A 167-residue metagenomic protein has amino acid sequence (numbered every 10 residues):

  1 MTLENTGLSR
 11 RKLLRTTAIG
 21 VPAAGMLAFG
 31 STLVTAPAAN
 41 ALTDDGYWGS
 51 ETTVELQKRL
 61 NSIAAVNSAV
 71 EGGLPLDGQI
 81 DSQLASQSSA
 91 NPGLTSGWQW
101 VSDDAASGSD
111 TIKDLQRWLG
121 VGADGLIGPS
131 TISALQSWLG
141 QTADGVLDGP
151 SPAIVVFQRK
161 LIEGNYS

Functional and structural regions predicted by a protein language model:
T2-S167: Cell-envelope/ECM-targeting effectors and their regulatory/trafficking segments
